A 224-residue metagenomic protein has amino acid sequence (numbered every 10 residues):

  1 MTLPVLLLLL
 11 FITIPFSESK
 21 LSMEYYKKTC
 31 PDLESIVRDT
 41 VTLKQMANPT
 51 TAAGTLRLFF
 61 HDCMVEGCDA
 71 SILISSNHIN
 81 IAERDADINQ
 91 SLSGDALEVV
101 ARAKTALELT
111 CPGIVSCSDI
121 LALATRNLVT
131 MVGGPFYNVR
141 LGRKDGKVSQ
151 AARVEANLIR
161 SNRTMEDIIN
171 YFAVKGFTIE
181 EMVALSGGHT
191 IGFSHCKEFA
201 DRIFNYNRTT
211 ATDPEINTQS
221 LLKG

Functional and structural regions predicted by a protein language model:
M1-G224: Catalytic cores of secreted/periplasmic or lumenal enzymes
